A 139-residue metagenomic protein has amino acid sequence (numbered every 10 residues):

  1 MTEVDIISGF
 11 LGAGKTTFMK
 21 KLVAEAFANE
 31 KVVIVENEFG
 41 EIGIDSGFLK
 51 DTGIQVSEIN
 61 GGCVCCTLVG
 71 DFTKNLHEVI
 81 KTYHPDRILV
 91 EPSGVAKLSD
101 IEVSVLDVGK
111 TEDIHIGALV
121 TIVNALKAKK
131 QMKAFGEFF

Functional and structural regions predicted by a protein language model:
T2-S8, A13, T17-E137: Nucleotide-state-sensitive switch-loop elements of NTP-binding domains
